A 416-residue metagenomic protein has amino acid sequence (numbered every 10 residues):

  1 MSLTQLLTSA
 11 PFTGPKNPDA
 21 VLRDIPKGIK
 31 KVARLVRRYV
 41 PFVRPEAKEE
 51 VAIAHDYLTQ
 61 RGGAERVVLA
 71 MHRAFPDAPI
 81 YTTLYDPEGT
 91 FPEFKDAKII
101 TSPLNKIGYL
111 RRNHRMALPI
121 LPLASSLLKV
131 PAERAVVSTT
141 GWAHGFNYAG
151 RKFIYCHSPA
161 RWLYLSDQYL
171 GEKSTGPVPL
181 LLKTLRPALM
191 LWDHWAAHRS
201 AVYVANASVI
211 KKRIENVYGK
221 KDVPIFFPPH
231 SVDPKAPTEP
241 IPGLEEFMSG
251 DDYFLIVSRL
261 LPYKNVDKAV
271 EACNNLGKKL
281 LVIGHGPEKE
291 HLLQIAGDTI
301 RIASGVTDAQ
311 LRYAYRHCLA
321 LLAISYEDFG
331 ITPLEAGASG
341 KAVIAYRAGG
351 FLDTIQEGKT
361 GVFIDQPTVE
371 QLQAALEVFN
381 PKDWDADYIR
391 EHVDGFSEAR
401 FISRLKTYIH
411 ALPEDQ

Functional and structural regions predicted by a protein language model:
D77-A143: Active-site donor-binding segments of glycosyltransferases and PAPS-dependent sulfotransferases
G171-Y203, K211: Membrane-proximal helix-turn-helix segments that form the acceptor-binding/catalytic region of lipid-linked
G243-K264, V270-L281: Conserved donor-binding/catalytic core segment of Leloir-type glycosyltransferases
E290-Y313: Nucleotide-activated donor-binding/catalytic signature segment of Leloir-type glycosyltransferases, i.e., the conserved
S304-G305, E357-G358, V362-V369, L376-D383: Conserved acidic donor-binding segment of nucleotide-sugar-dependent glycosyltransferases
R316-D328, K341: Acidic donor-binding loop of glycosyltransferase active sites
A323, A342-R347, I355: Short hydrophobic beta-strand element within catalytic cores of glycosyltransferases and related nucleotide-activated
P367-E370, N380-L412: A charged, aromatic-enriched C-terminal amphipathic alpha-helix characteristic of glycosyltransferases across folds
